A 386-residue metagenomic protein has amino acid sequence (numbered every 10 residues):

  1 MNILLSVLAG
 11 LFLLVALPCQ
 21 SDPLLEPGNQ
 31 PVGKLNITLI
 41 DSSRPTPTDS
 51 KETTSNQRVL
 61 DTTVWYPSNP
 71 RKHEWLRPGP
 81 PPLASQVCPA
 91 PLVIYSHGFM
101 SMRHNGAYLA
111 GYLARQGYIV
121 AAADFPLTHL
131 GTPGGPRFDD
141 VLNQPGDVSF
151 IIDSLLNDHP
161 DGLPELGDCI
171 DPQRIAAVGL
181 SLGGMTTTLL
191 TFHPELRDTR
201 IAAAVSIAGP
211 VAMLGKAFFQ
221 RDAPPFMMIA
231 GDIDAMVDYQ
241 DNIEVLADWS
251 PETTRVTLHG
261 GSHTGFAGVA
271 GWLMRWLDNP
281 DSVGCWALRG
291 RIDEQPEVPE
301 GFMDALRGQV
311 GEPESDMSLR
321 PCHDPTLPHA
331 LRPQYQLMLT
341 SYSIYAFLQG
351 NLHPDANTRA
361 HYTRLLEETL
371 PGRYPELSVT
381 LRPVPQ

Functional and structural regions predicted by a protein language model:
L14-L17: N-terminal signal peptide c-region/cleavage motif recognized by signal peptidases
C19-V93, R115-Q116, C285-H329: Domain-level recognition of soluble alpha/beta enzyme cores, biased toward histidine phosphatases/phosphomutases
R71-K72, L83-A90, Y95-T132, A235-D238: Short substrate-entry loop that stabilizes the transition state in hydrolases
F138-P172: Alpha/beta-hydrolase active-site loop
R174-A176: Residue in the alpha/beta-hydrolase core beta-strand immediately N-terminal to the catalytic nucleophile
G179-G183, T187: Gly/Ala-rich beta-loop-alpha elbow adjacent to hydrolase catalytic centers
T199-F266: The feature captures the conserved acid-bearing segment of alpha/beta-hydrolase catalytic domains
G260, G268-Q386: Alpha/beta-hydrolase-fold serine-hydrolase catalytic core, especially in secreted/extracellular enzymes
